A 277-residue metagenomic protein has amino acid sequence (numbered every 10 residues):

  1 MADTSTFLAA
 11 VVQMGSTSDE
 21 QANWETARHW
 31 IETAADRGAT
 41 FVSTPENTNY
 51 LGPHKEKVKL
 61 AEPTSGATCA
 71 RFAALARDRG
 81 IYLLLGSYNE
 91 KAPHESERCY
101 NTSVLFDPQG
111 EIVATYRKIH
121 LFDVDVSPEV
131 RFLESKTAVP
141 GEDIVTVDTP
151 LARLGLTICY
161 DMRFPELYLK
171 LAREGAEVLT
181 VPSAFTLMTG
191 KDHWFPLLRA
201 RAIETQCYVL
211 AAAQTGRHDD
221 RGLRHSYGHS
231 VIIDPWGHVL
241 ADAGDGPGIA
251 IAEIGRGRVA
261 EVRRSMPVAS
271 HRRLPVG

Functional and structural regions predicted by a protein language model:
M1-F41, T180: N-terminal active-site segment of His-dependent metallophosphoesterases
A2-A9, T146-G155, V178: Beta-strand-turn-beta hairpins that frame and shape the catalytic cleft of phosphate-ester-processing enzymes
Q13-G15, P45, R117, A213: Residue-level recognition of beta-strand->loop/alpha-helix junctions
E20, R28-Q109, T115, V124 (+1 more regions): Cys-nucleophile CN-hydrolase/nitrilase-fold catalytic domain and related Cys-dependent amidase chemistry that acts on
T64, H94-E174, L187-P196, A200 (+1 more regions): Active-site catalytic loop in hydrolytic enzyme cores
T64-L85, R153, C159-A250: CN hydrolase (nitrilase-like) catalytic-core segments centered on the catalytic cysteine and neighboring Lys/Glu
L85-S87, N101-L105, V145-V147, S230-I232 (+1 more regions): Short beta-strand scaffold segments in enzyme catalytic cores
G257-G277: A short C-terminal boundary segment appended to hydrolase-like catalytic domains
